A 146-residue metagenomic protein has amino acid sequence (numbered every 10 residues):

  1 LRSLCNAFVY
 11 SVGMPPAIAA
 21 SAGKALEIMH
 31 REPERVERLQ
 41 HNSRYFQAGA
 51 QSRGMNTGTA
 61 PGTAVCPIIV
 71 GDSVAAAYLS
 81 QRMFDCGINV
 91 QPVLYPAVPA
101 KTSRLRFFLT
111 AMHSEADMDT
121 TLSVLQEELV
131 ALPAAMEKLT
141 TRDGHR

Functional and structural regions predicted by a protein language model:
L1-P33: Conserved core segment of the aminotransferase class I/II
P15, Y95-V98: Short, ordered loop/turn segments at secondary-structure junctions
E32, V36-F46, Q51-G87, A97 (+3 more regions): Conserved PLP-binding catalytic core of the aspartate aminotransferase-like
R38, D117-T120: Alpha-helical initiation/capping and key positions within long helical/coiled-coil segments
L79-F84, T120-Q126: Short amphipathic alpha-helices in soluble, non-transmembrane regions that often serve as interface/regulatory elements
D85-V90, L125-P133: A common structural junction motif
Y95, L109-T110, M118-D119, L125-Q126 (+1 more regions): C-terminal membrane-associated helical module and adjoining short loops/tails
V130-R142: Flexible helix-coil linker/hinge segments at domain or subdomain boundaries
